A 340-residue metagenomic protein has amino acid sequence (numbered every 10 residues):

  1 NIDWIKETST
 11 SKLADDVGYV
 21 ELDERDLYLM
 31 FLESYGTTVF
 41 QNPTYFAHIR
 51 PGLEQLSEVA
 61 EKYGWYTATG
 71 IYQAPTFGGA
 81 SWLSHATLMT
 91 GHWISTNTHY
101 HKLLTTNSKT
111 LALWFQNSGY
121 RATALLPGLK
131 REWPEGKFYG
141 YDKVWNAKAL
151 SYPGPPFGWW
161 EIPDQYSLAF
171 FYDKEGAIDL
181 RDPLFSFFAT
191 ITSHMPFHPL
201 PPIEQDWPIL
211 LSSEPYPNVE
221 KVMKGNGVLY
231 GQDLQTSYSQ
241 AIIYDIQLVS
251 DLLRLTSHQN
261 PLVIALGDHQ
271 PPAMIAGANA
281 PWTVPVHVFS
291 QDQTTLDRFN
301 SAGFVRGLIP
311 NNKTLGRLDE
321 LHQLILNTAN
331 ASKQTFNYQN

Functional and structural regions predicted by a protein language model:
N1-D3: Fold-level signal for large, globular catalytic cores of enzyme and receptor domains
S9-N340: Solvent-exposed soluble domains appended to multi-pass membrane proteins
